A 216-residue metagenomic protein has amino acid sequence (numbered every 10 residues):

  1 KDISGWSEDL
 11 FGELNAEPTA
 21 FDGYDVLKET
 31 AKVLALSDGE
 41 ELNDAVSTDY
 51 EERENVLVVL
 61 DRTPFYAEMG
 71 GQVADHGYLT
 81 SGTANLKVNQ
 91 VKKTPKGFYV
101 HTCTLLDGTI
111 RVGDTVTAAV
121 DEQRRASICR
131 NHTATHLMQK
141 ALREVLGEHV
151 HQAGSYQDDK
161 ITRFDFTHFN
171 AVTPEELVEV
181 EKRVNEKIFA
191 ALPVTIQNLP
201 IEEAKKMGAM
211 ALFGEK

Functional and structural regions predicted by a protein language model:
K1-K216: A glycine- and charged-residue-rich anion-binding loop/surface
